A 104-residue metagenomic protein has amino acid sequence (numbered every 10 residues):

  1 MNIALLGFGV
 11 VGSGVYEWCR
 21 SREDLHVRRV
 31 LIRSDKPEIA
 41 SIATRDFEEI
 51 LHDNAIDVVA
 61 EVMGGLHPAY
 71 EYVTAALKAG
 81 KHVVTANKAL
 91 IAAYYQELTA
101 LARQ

Functional and structural regions predicted by a protein language model:
N2-E17: Glycine-rich adenosine-cofactor-binding loop
L5, V27-V30, T85: Short beta-strand "acidic-cap" motif of Rossmann-like dinucleotide-binding folds
Y16, R20, L77: Gly/Ala-rich phosphate-binding loop of Rossmann-like dinucleotide-binding domains, activating on the conserved
S21-I39: NAD(P)-binding Rossmann-fold cofactor-contacting core
R33-D35, G64, K88-A89: Short, ordered loop/turn segments at secondary-structure junctions
I39-R45: Short gly/ser/thr-rich secondary-structure transition/capping motifs
R45-A86: Rossmann-fold NAD(P) dinucleotide-binding segment
Y70-A75, A79, K88-Q104: Rossmann-fold NAD(P)-binding glycine/threonine-rich loop
